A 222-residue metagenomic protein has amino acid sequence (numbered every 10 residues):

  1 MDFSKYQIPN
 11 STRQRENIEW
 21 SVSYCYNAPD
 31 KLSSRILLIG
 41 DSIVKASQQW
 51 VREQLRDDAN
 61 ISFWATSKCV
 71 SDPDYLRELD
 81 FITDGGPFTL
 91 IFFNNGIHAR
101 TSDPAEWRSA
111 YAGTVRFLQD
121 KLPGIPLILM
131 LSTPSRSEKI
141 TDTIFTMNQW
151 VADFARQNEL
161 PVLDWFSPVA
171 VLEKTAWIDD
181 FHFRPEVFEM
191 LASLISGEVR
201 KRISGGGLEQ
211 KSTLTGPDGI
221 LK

Functional and structural regions predicted by a protein language model:
D2-Q7, S135-K222: Catalytic His-Asp segment of secreted/periplasmic serine-dependent ester chemistry enzymes
K5-A112, R136-E138, D142-F145: Conserved SGNH/GDSL esterase-like catalytic core that processes O-acyl groups on lipids and polysaccharides
L37, I128, P161-L163: Hydrophobic/aromatic beta-strand patches that form the interior of the parallel beta-sheet core in alpha/beta enzyme
L55, L118, F154-A155: A generic structural signal for well-ordered alpha-helical segments
N60-S62, P126, E159-P161: Conserved beta-strand segments of alpha/beta enzyme cores
E78-I82, G113-L118, L194, E198: A generic secondary-structure signal
F92-H98, V115-Q149, V169: Active-site segments of SGNH/GDSL-like serine hydrolases that catalyze O-acetyl group transfer/hydrolysis on lipids
